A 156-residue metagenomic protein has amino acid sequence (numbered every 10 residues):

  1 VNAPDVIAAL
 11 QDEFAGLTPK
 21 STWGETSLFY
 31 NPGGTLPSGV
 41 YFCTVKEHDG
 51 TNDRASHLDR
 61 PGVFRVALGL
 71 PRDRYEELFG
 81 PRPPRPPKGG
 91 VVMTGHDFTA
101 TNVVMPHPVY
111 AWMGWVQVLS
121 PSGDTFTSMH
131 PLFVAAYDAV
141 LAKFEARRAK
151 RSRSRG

Functional and structural regions predicted by a protein language model:
V1-N52: Charge-rich, low-complexity N-terminal segments
A15, P71, G123: Residue-level marker of positions within ordered structural domains that often coincide with functionally constrained
E25-S27, V63, W115: A generic structural signal for beta-strand entry/edge sites
L28, P32-G33, K88, V140 (+1 more regions): Charge-rich, low-complexity amphipathic helices in intrinsically disordered tails/linkers adjacent to domains
P32-Y110: Short, conserved beta-strand/beta-arch hydrophobic-aromatic motifs that form part of recognition grooves or interface
H96-R155: Well-ordered alpha/beta subsegment
